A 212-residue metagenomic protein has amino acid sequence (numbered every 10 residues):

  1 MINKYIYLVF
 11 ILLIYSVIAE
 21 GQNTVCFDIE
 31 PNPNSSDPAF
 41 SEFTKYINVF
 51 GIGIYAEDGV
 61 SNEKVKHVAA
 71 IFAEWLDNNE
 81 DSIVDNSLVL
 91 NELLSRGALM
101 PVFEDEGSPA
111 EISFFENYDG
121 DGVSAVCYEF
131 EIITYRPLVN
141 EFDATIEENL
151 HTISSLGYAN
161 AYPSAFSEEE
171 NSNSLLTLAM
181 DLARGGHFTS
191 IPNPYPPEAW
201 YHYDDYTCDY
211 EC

Functional and structural regions predicted by a protein language model:
M1-N3: N-terminal secretory signal peptides that target proteins for export/translocation
Y5-Y15: Sec-dependent N-terminal signal peptides
A19-G21: Boundary at the C-terminal end of the N-terminal hydrophobic targeting segment
N23-C26, E30-N32, K45: A eukaryotic "domain-start" boundary segment
D28-A39, N62: Catalytic-loop region of hydrolases
E42, V49-E198: Acidic/His-rich structured neighborhood in mature extracellular/periplasmic domains
A199-C212: Extracellular low-complexity, Gly/Ser/Thr-rich intrinsically disordered linkers and protease-sensitive activation/hinge
